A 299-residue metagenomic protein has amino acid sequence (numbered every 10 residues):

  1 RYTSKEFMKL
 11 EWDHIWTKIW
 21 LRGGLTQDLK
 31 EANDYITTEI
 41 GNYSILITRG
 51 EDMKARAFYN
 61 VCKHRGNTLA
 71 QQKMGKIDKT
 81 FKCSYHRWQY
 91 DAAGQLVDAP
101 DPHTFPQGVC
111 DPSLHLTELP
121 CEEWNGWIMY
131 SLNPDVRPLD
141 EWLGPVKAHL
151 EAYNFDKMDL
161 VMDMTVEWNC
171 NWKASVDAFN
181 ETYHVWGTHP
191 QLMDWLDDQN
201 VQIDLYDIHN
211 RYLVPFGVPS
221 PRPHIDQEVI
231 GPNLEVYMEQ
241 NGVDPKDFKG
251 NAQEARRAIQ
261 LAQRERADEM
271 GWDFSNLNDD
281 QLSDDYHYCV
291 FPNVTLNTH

Functional and structural regions predicted by a protein language model:
R1-G41, I45-L46: Non-catalytic accessory segments flanking enzyme active sites
K9, D13, T17, N60-N67 (+2 more regions): A broad, structural surface signal
W16, W20, W88, W124-W127 (+1 more regions): Tryptophan-centered motif/residue detector
T17-L29, A99-F105, Y288-P292: Short Pro/Gly-enriched beta-strand edge/turn motifs at strand-loop
T17-W20, A70, Y183-G187: Short amphipathic alpha-helical segments with coiled-coil-like heptad repeat character
T26, I77, P190-Q191: Residue-level detector of alpha-helical recognition elements and their boundaries
L29-P134, D140-A152: Rieske [2Fe-2S] iron-sulfur-binding domain
R49, K54, P120-E122, W127-H299: C-terminal catalytic domain of Rieske-type non-heme iron oxygenases
